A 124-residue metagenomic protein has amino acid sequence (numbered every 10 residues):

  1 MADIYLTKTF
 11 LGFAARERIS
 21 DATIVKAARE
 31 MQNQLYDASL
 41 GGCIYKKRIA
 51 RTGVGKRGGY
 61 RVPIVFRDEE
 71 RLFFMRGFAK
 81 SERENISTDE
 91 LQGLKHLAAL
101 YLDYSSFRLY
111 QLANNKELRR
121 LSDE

Functional and structural regions predicted by a protein language model:
M1-I19, A113-E124: Arg/Lys-rich, positively charged N-terminal/basic patches that mediate binding to nucleic acids
L6, S20, I24, K56-G59 (+2 more regions): Amphipathic alpha-helical interface surfaces
F13-A15, I19-D21, K46, D103 (+1 more regions): Localized chelating/binding microdomains that coordinate divalent metal ions or stabilize phosphate-bearing
R16-Y36: Compact soluble domain cores
E17-I19, A27, C43-Y45, A50 (+2 more regions): Sequence/structural signature of beta-propeller domains
A38-F78, E82: Basic/aromatic recognition patch in beta-strand/loop cores that engages polyanionic ligands
V65-R119: Enriched for short, Lys/Arg-rich terminal
